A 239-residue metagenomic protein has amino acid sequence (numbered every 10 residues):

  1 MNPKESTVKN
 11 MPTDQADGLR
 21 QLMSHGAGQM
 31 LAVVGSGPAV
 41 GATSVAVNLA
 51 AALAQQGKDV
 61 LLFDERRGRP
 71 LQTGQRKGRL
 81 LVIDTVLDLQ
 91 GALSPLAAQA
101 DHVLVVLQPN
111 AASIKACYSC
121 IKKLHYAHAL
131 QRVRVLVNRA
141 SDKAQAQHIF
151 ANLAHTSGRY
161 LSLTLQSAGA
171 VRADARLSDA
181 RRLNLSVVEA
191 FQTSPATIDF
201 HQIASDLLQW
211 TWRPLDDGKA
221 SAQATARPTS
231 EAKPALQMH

Functional and structural regions predicted by a protein language model:
M1-V40, R69-Q72: Extreme N-terminal, non-catalytic leader segments that precede Walker-type/kinase nucleotide-binding cores
N2-A16, R182-H239: NTP-binding/hydrolysis catalytic cores, primarily Walker-type P-loop NTPases
H25, L53, G74-R76, P95-Q99 (+1 more regions): Conserved catalytic network of the ASCE P-loop NTPase/AAA+ motor domain
L31-A52, L62: Glycine-rich P-loop/Walker A and Walker A-like loops and their local beta1-loop-alpha1 context in P-loop NTPases
Q55-L71: Short beta-strand-centered segment that lines the nucleotide-binding/catalytic pocket of NTP-utilizing
Q72-A92: Cytosolic-facing regulatory segments adjacent to core modules
T85-G169: Conserved catalytic-core segment of NTP-binding enzymes
R159-V188, F200: Beta-strand-loop-alpha "switch" segments that mediate conformational coupling across diverse proteins
